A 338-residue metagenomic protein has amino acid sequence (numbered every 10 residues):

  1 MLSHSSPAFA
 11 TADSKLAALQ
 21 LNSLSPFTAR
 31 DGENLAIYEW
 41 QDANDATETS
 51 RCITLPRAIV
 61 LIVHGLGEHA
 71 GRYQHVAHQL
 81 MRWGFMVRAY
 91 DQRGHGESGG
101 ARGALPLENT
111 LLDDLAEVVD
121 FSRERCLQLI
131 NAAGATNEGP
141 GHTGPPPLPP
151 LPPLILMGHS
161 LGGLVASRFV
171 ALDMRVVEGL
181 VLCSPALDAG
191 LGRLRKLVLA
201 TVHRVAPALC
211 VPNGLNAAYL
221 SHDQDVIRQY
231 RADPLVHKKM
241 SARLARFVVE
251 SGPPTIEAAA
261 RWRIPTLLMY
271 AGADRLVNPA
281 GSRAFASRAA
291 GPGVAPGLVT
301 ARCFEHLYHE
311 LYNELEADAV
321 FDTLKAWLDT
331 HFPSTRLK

Functional and structural regions predicted by a protein language model:
M1-C52: An N-terminal hydrophobic leader/cap segment in hydrolases
R57-V60, G65-E68: Active-site glycine-rich loops that stabilize anionic/oxyanionic intermediates across multiple enzyme folds
G67-H69, G96-L129, P150, V320: Catalytic nucleophile-loop/oxyanion-hole region of alpha/beta-hydrolase and closely related hydrolase-like folds
R72, A77-G100: Conserved alpha/beta-hydrolase
L127-G134, L148-H159: Alpha/beta-hydrolase fold nucleophile elbow
W262, L268-Y270, D274: Short beta-strand/loop motif that positions the catalytic acidic residue of the alpha/beta-hydrolase fold
I264, N278-R288: Short alpha-helix in the alpha/beta-hydrolase fold that links the catalytic acid
L298, R302-K338: Catalytic active-site module of serine/aspartate enzymes centered on a nucleophile-bearing elbow/loop
